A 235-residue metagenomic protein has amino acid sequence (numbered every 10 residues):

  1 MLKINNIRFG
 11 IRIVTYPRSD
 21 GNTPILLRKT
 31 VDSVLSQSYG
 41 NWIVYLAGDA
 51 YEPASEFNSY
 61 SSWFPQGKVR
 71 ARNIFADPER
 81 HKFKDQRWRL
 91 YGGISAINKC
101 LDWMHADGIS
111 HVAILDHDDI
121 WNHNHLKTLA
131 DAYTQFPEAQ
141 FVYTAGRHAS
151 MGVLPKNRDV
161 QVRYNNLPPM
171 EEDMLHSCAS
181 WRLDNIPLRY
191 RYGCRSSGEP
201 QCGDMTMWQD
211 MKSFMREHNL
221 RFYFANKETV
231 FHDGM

Functional and structural regions predicted by a protein language model:
L26-N41: Short, acidic, metal-binding catalytic loop of nucleotide-sugar glycosyltransferases
N41-Y51, I74-A76: Short beta-strand/loop segment that forms part of the nucleotide-sugar
E56-I109: Active-site-proximal specificity loops/subdomain of glycosyltransferases
I109-I120: Short beta-strand-to-loop acidic/aromatic patch adjacent to the donor-nucleotide binding site
K127-K156: Conserved donor NDP-sugar-binding/catalytic core segment of glycosyltransferases
R147-P155, S177, Y223-M235: Active-site donor/metal-binding and catalytic loop motifs of nucleotide-sugar-dependent glycosylation enzymes
Q161-A179: A recurrent flexible, glycine/aromatic-enriched loop bordering the glycosyltransferase active site that acts as
G198-D210: Acidic donor-binding loop at a coil-to-helix junction in glycosyltransferase catalytic cores that engages
